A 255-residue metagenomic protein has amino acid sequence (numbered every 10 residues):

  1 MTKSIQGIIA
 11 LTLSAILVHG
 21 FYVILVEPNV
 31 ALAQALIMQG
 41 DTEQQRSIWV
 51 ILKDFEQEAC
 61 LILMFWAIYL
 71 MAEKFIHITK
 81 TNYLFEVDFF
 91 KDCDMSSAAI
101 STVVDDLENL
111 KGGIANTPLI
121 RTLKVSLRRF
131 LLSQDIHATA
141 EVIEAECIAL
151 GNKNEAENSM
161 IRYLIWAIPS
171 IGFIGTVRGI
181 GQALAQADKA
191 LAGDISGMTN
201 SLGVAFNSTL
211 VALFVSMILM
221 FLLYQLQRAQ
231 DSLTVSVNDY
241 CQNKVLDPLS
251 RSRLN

Functional and structural regions predicted by a protein language model:
M1-I9, W49, Q134-A167, A192-N200 (+2 more regions): Membrane-interface, cytosolic juxtamembrane amphipathic helix immediately N-terminal to a transmembrane helix, enriched
M1-L11, H19-C147, R251-N255: Large intracellular
I8-L25, I161-G175: Hydrophobic alpha-helical membrane-insertion segments
P28, M71-N82, A183-Q186, M217 (+3 more regions): Membrane-spanning helices that line or support transport/gating and their immediate boundary helices in channels
L32-I48, L184-G203: Membrane-interfacial helix-loop-helix connectors in multipass membrane proteins
E58-K74, E144-C147, G151-A187, T199-Y224: Transmembrane alpha-helix detector for multi-pass membrane proteins
C60-L63, I114, P118, A138 (+6 more regions): Charged, alpha-helix-enriched surfaces in structured cytosolic catalytic cores of large nucleotide-utilizing machines
S159, G193-N255: Channel- or pocket-lining gating/hinge segments that regulate access to a cavity or pore
